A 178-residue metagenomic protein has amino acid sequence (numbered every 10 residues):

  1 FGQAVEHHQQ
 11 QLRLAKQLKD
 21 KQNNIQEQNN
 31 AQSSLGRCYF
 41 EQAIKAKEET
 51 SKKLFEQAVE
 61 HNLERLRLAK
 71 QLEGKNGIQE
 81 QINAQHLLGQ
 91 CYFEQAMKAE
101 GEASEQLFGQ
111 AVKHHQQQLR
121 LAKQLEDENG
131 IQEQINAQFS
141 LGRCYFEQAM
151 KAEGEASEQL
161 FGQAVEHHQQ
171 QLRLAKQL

Functional and structural regions predicted by a protein language model:
F1-V5, D20, F40-A58, F93-A111 (+2 more regions): Short coil/turn connectors between adjacent alpha-helices in alpha-solenoid helical repeat scaffolds
A4, H8-Q11, A58-R65, A111-Q118 (+1 more regions): Tetratricopeptide repeat
K19-D20, N24, K47, L54 (+3 more regions): Short coil/turn linker motifs that delimit alpha-helical repeat modules in TPR/alpha-solenoid proteins
I25, I78, K98, A103 (+4 more regions): Intrinsically disordered, low-complexity regulatory regions of eukaryotic regulatory proteins
Q26-E41, Q79-E94, Q132-E147: Conserved alpha-helical positions within TPR/SEL1-like repeat arrays
